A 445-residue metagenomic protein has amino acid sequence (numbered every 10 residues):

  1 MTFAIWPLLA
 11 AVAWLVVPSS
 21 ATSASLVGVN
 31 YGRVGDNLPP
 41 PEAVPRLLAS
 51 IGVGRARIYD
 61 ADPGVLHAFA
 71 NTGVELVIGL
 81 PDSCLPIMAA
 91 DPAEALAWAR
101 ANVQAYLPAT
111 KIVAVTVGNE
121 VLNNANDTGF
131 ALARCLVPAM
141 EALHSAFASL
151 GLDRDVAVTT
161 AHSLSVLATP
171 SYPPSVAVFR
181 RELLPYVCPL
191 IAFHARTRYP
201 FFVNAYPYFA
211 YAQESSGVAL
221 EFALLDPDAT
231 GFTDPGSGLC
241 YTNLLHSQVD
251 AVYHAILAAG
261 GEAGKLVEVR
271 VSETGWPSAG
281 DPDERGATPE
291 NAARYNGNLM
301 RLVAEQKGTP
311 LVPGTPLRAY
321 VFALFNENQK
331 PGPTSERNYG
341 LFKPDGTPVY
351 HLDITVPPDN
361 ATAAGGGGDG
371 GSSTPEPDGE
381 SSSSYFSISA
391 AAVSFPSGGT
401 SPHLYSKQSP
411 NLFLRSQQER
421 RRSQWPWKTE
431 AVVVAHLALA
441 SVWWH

Functional and structural regions predicted by a protein language model:
T2-A21, T429-W443: Cleavable N-terminal signal peptides of Sec/SRP-targeted secreted and luminal proteins
N30-N102: N-terminal carbohydrate-binding/catalytic regions of secreted carbohydrate-active enzymes
A101-D234, L239-H246, D250-P282, R301 (+2 more regions): Active-site region of glycoside hydrolase catalytic domains
P174-S175, R285-N296, S335-F342: Short, electropositive alpha-helical surface patch
V267-R301, R415-T429, A440-H445: C-terminal, well-structured subdomains that either form a transmembrane helix-short loop-helix hairpin in multi-pass
S335-A363, E376: Contiguous terminal or domain-adjacent regions that often encompass a lipid-handling module or interaction segment
P357-A431: C-terminal GPI-anchoring signal of eukaryotic secretory precursors
